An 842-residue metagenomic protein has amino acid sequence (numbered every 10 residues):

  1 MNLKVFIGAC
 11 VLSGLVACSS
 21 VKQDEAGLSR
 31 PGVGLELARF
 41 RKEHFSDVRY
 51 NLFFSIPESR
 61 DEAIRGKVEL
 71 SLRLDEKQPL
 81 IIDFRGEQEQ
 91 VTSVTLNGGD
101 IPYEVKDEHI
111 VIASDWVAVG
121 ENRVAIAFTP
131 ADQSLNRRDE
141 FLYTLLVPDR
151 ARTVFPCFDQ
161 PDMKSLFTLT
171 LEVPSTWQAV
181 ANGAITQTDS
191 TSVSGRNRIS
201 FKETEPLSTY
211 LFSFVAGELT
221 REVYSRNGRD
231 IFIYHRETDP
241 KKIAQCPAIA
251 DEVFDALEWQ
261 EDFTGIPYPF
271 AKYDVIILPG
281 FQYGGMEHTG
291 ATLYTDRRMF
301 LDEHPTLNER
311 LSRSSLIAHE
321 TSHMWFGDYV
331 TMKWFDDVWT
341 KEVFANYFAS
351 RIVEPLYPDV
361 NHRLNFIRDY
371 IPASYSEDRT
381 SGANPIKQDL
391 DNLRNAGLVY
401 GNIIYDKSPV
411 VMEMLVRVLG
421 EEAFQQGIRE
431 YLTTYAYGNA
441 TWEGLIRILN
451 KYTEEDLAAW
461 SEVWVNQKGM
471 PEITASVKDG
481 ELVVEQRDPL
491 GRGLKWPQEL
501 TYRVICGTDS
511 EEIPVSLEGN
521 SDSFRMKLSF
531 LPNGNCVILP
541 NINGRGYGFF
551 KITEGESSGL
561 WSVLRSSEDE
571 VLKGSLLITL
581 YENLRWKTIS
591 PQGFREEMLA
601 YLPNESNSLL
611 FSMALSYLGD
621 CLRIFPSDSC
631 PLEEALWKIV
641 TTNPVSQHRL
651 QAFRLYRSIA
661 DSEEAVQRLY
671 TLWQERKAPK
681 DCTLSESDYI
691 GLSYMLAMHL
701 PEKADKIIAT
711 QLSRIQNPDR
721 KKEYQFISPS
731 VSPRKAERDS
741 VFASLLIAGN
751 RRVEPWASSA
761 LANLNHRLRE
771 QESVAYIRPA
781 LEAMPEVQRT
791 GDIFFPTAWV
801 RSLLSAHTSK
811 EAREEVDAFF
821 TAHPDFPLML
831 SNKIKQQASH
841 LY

Functional and structural regions predicted by a protein language model:
M1-S29: Bacterial Sec-dependent N-terminal signal peptides
N2, K22-Q23, V68, V91 (+7 more regions): Hydrophobic alpha-helical and helix-loop surface patches within well-folded domains that function as non-catalytic
C18-R65, T92, N136-F141, D159-P161 (+1 more regions): N-terminal, polar/Ser/Thr-rich
G32, A125-V223, S461, G546-F550 (+1 more regions): Extended, low-hydrophobicity, Ser/Thr/Pro/Gly-biased non-transmembrane segments
R65-G86: Ligand-binding face of N-terminal immunoglobulin V-set domains in extracellular IgSF glycoproteins
R85-L142, S194, S521-G534: A surface-exposed beta-strand-loop module
R85-Q90, M163, G493-L500: Short coil-to-beta strand junction motifs in C2/discoidin
T170-V173, E237, S322, I386-D389 (+3 more regions): Non-catalytic accessory/interaction domains
